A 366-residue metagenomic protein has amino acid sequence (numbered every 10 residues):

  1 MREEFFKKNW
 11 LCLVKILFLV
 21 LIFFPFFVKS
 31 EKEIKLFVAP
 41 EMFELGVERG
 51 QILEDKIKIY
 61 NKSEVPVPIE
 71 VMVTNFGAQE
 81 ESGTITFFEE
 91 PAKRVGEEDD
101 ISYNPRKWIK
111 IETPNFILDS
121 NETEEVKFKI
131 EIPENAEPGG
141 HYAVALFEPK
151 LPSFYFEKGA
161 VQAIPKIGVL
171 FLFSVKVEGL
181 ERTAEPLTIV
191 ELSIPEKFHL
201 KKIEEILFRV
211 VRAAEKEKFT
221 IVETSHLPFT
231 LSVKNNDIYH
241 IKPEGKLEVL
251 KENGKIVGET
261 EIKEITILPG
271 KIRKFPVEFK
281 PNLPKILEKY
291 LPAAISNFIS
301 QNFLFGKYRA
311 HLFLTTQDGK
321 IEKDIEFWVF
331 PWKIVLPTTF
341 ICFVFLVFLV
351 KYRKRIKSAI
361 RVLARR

Functional and structural regions predicted by a protein language model:
S30-F37, V177-L187: Proline/serine/threonine-rich low-complexity linkers at boundaries of modular beta-sandwich domains
E31-L53, I194-K197, F208-A214: N-terminal edge beta-strand
I34-V38, P66-F128, E252-V257, V277 (+1 more regions): Surface-exposed binding patches on compact interaction domains or structured appendages
V47-R49, F116-E124, K263-R273: Short proline/glycine- and polar residue-rich coil/turn motifs
E54-K58, P68-V73, R106-E157: Ligand-binding face of N-terminal immunoglobulin V-set domains in extracellular IgSF glycoproteins
I59-S63, N75, V233-Y239: Asparagine-centered strand-capping/turn motif at beta-strand->loop junctions
G179-I334: Membrane-proximal extracellular "stem/stalk" segments of glycoproteins immediately N-terminal to a transmembrane helix
D324-R366: C-terminal single-pass membrane-anchor helix
